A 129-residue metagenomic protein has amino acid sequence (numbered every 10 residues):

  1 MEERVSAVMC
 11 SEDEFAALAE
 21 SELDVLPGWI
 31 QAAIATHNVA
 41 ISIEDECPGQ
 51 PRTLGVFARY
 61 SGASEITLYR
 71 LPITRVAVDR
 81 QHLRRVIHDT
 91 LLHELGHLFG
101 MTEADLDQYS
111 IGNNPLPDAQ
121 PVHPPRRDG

Functional and structural regions predicted by a protein language model:
M1-R85, L98-G129: Metalloprotease/metallohydrolase-associated module, dominated by Zn2+-dependent proteases
V86-E94: Short alpha-helical catalytic segment bearing the HExxH-like zincin motif of zinc-dependent metalloproteases
